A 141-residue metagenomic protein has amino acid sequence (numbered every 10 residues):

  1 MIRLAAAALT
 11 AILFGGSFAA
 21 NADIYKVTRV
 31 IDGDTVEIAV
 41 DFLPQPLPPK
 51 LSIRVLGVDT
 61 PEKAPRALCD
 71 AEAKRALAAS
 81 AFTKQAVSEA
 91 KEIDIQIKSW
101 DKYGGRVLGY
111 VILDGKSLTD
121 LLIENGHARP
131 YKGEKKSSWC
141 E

Functional and structural regions predicted by a protein language model:
I2-A6, A11, G15-E141: Small beta-barrel nucleic-acid-binding modules, primarily SNase/OB-fold domains and secondarily Tudor-like barrels
